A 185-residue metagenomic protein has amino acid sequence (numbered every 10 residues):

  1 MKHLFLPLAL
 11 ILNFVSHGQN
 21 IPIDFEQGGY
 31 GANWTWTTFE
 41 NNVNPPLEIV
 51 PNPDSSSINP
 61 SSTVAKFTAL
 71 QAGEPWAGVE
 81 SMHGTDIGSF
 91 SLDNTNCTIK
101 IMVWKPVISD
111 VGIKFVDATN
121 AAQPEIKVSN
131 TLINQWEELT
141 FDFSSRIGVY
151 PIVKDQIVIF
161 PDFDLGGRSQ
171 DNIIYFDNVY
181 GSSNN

Functional and structural regions predicted by a protein language model:
M1-N20: Bacterial Sec-dependent N-terminal signal peptides
G18-N185: Beta-rich carbohydrate-recognition modules and glycan-binding surfaces
